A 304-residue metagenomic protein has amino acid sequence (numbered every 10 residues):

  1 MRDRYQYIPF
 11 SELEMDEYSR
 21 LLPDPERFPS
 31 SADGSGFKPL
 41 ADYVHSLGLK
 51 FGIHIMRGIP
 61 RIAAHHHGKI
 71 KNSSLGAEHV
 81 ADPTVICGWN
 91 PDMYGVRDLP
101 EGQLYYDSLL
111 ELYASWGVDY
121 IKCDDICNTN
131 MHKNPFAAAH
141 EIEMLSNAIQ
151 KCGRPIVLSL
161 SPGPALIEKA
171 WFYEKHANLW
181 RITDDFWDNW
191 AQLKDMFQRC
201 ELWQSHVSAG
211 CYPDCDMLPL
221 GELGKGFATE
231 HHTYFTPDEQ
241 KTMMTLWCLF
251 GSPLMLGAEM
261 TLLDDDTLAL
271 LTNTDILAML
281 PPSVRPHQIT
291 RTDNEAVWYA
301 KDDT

Functional and structural regions predicted by a protein language model:
M1-H132: Aromatic-lined carbohydrate-binding/catalytic grooves of carbohydrate-active enzymes
S35-P39, E101-S108, A137-H140, M144 (+2 more regions): Extracytoplasmic/secreted proteins, especially bacterial periplasmic and envelope-associated proteins
A41, L110, S146, L246-F250 (+1 more regions): Non-transmembrane alpha-helical segments in soluble domains of secreted/periplasmic/extracellular proteins
I55-I59, D125, S159-L166, M260-L262: Acidic carboxylate-rich catalytic motifs and surrounding loops in phosphoryl-/glycosyl-chemistry enzymes
G68-I70, I142-L145, F172-W180: Short secondary-structure boundary/capping segments
A81-D82, D92-D98, S108, Q150-K151 (+1 more regions): Glycan-recognition surfaces
L112-P164: Extracytoplasmic, non-cytosolic globular domains
S252-T304: Glycan-recognition and catalytic regions of carbohydrate-active enzymes
